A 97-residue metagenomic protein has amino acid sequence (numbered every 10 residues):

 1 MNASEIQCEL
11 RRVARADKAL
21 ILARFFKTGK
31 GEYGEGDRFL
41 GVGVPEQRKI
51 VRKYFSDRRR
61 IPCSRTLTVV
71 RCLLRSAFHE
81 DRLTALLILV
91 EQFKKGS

Functional and structural regions predicted by a protein language model:
M1-S97: Alpha-helical scaffold domains
